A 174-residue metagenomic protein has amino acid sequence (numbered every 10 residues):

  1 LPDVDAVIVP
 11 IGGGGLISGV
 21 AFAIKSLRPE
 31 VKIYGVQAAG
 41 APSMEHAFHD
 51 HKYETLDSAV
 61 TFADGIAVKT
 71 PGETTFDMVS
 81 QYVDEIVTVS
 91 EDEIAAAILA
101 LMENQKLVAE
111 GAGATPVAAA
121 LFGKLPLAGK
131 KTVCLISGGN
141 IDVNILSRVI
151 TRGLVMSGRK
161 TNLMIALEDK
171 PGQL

Functional and structural regions predicted by a protein language model:
L1-Q81, F122-E168: Glycine-rich phosphate/pyrophosphate-binding loop at beta-loop-alpha junctions
D5, G72-K130: Active-site-adjacent helical/loop segments in soluble small-molecule enzymes
K170-L174: Short amphipathic alpha-helix segments
